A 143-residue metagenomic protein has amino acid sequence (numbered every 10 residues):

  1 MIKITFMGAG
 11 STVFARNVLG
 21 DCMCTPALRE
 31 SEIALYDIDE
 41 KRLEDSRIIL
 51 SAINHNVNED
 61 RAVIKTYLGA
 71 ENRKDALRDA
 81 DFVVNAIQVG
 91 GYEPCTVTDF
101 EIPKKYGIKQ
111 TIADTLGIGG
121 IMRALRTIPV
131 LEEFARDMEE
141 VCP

Functional and structural regions predicted by a protein language model:
M1-T98, G107-P143: Metallocofactor- and cofactor-centric catalytic cores in central/energy metabolism, strongly enriched
I102-K104: Mixed-charge, low-complexity segments
